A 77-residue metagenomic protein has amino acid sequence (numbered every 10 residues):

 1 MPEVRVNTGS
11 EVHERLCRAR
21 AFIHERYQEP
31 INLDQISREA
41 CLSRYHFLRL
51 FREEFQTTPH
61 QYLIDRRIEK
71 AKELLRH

Functional and structural regions predicted by a protein language model:
M1-T8: N-terminal intrinsically disordered/low-complexity leader segments
C17-P30, D34, E53-H77: Terminal helix-turn-helix DNA-binding modules in bacterial transcription factors
S37: The alpha-helix within a helix-turn-helix
S43: Helix-turn-helix DNA-binding motif, specifically the short coil turn and the N-cap/start of the second
H46-F47, F51: Short hydrophobic/aromatic patch on the recognition helix
